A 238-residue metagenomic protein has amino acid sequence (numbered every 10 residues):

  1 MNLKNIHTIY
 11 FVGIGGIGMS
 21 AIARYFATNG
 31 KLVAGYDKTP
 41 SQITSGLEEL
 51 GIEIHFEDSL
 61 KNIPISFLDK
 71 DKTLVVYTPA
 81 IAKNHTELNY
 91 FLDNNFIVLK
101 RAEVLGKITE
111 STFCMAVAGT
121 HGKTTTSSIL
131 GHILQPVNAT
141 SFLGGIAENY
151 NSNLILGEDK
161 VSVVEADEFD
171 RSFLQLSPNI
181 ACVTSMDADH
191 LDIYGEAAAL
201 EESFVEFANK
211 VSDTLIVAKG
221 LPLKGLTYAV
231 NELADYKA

Functional and structural regions predicted by a protein language model:
M1-I54, K70-V75, F91-F96, S128 (+1 more regions): ATP-dependent carboxylate-amine ligase
Y25-T28, E48, K61-F67, K72 (+1 more regions): Phosphate-binding loop of NTP-binding sites
